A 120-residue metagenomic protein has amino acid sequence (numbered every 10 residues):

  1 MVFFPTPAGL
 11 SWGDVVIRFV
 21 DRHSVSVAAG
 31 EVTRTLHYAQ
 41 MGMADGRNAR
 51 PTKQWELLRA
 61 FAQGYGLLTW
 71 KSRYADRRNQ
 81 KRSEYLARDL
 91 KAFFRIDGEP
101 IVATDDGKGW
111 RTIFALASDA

Functional and structural regions predicted by a protein language model:
M1-A120: Intrinsically disordered, low-complexity protein-interaction/activation regions
